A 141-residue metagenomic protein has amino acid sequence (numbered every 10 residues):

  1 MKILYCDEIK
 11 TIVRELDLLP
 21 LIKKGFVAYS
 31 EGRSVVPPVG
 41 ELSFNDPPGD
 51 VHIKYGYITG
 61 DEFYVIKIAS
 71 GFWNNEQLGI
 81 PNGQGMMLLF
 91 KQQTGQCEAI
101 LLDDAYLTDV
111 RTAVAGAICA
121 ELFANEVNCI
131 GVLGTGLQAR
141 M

Functional and structural regions predicted by a protein language model:
M1-T108, A115-A117, E121: N-terminal ligand-binding/catalytic initiation module
D109-V110, R140: Loop/helix-junction capping segments adjacent to catalytic residues or to phosphate/diphosphate-binding pockets
G116, E126-M141: Glycine-rich adenosine-cofactor-binding loop
